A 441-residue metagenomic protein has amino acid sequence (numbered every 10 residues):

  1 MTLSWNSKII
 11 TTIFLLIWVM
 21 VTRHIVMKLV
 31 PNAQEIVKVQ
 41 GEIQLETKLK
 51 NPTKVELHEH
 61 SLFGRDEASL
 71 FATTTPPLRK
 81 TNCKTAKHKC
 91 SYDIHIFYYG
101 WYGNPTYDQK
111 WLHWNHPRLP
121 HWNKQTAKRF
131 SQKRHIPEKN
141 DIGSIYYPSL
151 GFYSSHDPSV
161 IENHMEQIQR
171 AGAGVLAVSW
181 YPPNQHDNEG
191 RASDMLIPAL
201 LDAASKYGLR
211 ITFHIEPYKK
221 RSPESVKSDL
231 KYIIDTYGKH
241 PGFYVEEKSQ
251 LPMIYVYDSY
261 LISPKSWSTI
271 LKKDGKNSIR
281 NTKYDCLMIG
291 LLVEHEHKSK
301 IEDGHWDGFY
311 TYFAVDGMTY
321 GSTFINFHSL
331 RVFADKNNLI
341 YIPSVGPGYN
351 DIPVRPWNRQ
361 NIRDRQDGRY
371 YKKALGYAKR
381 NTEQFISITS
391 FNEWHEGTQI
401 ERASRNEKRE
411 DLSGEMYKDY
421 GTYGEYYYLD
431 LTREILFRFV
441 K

Functional and structural regions predicted by a protein language model:
M1-G41: N-terminal signal-anchor transmembrane helix specifying type II single-pass membrane topology of secretory-pathway
W5-I9, M20-K28, E56-K441: Glycan-processing catalytic domains of CAZymes
I36-R65: Long, low-complexity intrinsically disordered regions of secretory-pathway proteins
